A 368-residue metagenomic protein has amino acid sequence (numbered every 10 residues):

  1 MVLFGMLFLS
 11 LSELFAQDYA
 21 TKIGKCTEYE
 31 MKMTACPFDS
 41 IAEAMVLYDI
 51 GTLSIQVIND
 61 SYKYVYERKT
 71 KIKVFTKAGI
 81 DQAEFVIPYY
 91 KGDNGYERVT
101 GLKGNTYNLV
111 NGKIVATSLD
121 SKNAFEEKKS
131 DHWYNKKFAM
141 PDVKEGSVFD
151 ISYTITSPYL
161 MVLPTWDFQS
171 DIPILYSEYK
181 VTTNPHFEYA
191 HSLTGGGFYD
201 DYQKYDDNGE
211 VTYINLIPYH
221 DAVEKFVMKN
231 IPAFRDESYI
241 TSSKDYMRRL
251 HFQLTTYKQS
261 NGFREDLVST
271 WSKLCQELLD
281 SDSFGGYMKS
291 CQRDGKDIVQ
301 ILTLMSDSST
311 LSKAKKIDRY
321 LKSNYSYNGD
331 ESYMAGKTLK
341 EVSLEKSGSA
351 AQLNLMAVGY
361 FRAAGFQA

Functional and structural regions predicted by a protein language model:
M1, F138, D150, A314 (+5 more regions): N-terminal, helix-rich and Lys/Arg-enriched segments in bacterial and organellar proteins
M1-T21: Bacterial Sec-dependent N-terminal signal peptides
L3, D18, Y239-S242, S290 (+1 more regions): Non-membrane alpha-helical secondary structure
G5-L11, G146, F226, V299: Generic low-polarity alpha-helical segments
Q17-T270, Q352-R362, Q367-A368: Beta-strand-rich, non-transmembrane domain signature
Y64, R98, V143, P173 (+5 more regions): Conserved structured core elements
W271-E345: Secondary-structure boundary elements
